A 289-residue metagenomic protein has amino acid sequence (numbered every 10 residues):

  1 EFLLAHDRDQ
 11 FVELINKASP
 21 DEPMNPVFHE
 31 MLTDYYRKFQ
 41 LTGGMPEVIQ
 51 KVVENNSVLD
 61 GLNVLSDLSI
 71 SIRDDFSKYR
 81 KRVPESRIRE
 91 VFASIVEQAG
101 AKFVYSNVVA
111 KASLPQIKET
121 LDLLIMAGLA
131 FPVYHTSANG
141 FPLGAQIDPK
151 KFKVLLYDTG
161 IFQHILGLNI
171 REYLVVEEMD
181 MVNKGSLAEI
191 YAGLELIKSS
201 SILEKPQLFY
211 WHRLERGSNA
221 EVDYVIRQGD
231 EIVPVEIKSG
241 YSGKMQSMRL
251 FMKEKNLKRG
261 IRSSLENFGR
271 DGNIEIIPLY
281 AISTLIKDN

Functional and structural regions predicted by a protein language model:
E1-L4, R37, L41, E47-Q50 (+2 more regions): Generic alpha-helical structural context detector
E1-N16: Conserved small helical "lid"/interfacial subdomain of P-loop NTPases
F2, I161-F162, I282: A generic structural signal for short hydrophobic patches within well-formed alpha-helices
S19-D67: Amphipathic alpha-helical "lid/sensor" segments that cap RecA-like P-loop NTPase cores
I49-E221, I226: Accessory nucleic acid-recognition modules appended to NTPase machines
A192, L196, V222-Y241, G260: Conserved catalytic cores of phosphodiester-cleaving nucleases, focusing on short active-site segments
F209, D271-D288: Short acidic, glycine/proline-enriched helix-loop-strand junctions
S239-L279: Catalytic cores of nucleic-acid endonucleases
